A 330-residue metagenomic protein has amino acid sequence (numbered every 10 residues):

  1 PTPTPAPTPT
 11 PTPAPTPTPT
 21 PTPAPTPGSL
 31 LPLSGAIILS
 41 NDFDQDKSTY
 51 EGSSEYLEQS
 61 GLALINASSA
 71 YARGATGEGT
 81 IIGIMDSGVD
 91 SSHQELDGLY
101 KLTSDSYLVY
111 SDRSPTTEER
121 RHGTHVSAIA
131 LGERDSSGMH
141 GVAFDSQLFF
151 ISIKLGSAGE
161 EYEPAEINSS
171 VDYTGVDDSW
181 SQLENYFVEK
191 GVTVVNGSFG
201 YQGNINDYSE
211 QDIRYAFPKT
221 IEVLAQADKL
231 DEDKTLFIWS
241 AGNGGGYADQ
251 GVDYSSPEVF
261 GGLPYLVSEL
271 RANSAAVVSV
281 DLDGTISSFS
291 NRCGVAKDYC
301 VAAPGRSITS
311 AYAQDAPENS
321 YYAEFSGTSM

Functional and structural regions predicted by a protein language model:
P1-A36, S40: Ser/Thr/Gly/Pro-rich low-complexity, disordered linker/stalk segments of secreted and cell-surface proteins
P25-Y50, S54-Q59, S68-S104, S111-G175 (+6 more regions): Subtilisin-like serine protease catalytic core
L31, Y71, T76-G77, E133 (+2 more regions): Substrate-binding/access-modulating region of protease and related hydrolase catalytic domains
D86, E258-M330: Extracellular S/T/G-rich loop segment that most often corresponds to the catalytic His/Ser-adjacent loop
Y100, A143-S146, S152, F199 (+2 more regions): Short, small-residue-rich loop/turn micro-motifs
L102-S104, F150-S152, W239, A276-V278 (+2 more regions): Structural signal for conserved beta-strand scaffold positions within catalytic alpha/beta enzyme cores
T103-R113, A313, P317-S320: Glycine/charged-rich beta-loop-alpha catalytic/anionic-binding loops adjacent to active sites
S137, G246, R306: Glycine-centered loop/turn positions within well-structured domains that cap or flank conserved ligand/cofactor-binding
